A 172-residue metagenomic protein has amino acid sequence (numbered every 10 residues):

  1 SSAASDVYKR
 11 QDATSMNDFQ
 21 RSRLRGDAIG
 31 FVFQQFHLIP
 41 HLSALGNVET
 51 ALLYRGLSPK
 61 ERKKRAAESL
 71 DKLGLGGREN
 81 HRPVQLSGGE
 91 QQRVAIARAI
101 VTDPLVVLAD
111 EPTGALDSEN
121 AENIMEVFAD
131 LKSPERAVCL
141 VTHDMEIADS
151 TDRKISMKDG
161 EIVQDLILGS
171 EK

Functional and structural regions predicted by a protein language model:
S5-M157: ABC family nucleotide-binding domain
K154-I167: H-loop (His-switch) and adjacent beta-strand-loop-beta switch element of ABC-type ATPase nucleotide-binding domains
G169-K172: ABC ATPase nucleotide-binding domains
